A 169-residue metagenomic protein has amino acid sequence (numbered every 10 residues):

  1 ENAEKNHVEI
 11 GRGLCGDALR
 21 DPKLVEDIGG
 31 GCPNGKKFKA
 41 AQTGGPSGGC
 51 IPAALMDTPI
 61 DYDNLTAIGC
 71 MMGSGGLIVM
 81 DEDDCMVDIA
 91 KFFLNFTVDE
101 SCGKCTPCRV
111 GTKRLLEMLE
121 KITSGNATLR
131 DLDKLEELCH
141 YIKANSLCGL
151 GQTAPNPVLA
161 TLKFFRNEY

Functional and structural regions predicted by a protein language model:
E1-Y169: Redox cofactor-anchoring modules in respiratory/redox and cofactor-processing assemblies
